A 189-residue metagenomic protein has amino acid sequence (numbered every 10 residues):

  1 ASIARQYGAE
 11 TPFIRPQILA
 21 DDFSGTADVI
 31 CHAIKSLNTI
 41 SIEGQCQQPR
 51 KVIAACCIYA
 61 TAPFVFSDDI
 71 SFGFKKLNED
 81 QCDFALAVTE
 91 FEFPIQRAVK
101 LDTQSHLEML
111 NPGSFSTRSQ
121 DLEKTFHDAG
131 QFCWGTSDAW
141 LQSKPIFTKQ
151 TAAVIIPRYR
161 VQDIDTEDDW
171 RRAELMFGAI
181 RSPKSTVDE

Functional and structural regions predicted by a protein language model:
S2-C56, F64-D68, F72: Short phosphate-binding loop-to-helix
S2-Q6, K35, T39, D68-E79 (+4 more regions): Replace "anionic and nucleotidyl ligands
I18-D22, F93-P94, Y159-Q162: A short acidic, often aromatic-flanked loop/helix-cap motif at beta-alpha or helix-coil junctions that lines enzyme
D28, R50, P63-Q150, I155-I156: Conserved core of the sugar-phosphate nucleotidyltransferase
A60: Helix-loop-strand module that forms the ligand-binding subsite of alpha/beta enzymes
A153-I155, R160-E189: Hydrophobic helical membrane-anchoring modules
